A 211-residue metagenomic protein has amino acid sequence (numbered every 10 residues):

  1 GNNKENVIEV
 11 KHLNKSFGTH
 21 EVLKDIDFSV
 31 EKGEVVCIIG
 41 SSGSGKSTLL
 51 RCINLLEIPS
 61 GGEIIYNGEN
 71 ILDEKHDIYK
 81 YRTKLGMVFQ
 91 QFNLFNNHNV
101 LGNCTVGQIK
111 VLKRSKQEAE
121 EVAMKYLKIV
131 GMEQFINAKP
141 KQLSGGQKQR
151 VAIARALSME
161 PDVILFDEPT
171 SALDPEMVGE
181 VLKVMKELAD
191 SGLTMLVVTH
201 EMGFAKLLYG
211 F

Functional and structural regions predicted by a protein language model:
N54: Helix-to-loop junction immediately C-terminal to a conserved catalytic motif
G62-D73: Conserved ABC transporter NBD signature motif
N70, T105, K116-F135, K183: Conserved ABC ATPase "signature" region
I71-G86, K116: ABC ATPase NBD coupling module
K139-L143, Q147: Conserved ABC ATPase signature
S158-D162: A short, proline-enriched helix->beta-strand linker immediately N-terminal to the Walker B motif in ABC-type P-loop
I164-D167: Catalytic Walker B motif of ABC-type/P-loop ATPase nucleotide-binding domains
